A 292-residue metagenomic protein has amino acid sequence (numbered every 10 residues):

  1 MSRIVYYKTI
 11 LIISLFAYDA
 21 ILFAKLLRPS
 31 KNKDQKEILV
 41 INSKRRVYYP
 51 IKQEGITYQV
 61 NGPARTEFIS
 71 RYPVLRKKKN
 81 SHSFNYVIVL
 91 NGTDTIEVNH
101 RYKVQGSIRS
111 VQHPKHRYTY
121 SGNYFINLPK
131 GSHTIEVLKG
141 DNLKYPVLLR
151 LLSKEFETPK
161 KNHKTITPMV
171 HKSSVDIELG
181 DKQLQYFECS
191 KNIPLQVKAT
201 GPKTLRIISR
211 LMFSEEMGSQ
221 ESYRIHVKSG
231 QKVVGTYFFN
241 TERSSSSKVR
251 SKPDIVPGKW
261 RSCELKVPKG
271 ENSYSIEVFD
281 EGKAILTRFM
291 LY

Functional and structural regions predicted by a protein language model:
M1-I10: Bacterial N-terminal signal peptides that target proteins for export
I10-Y18: Bacterial N-terminal signal peptides
F23-P63, P73-K78, N99, Q105-H116 (+4 more regions): Glycan-recognition and processing domains
A64, F84, G131-H133, K203 (+1 more regions): Envelope-exposed proteins and targeting segments
K78-Y86, M217-H226: Short coil-to-beta strand junction motifs in C2/discoidin
I88-V89, I177, V227: Short aromatic-centered micro-motifs
L90-S153, S229-L291: Beta-strand-rich ligand-recognition modules
